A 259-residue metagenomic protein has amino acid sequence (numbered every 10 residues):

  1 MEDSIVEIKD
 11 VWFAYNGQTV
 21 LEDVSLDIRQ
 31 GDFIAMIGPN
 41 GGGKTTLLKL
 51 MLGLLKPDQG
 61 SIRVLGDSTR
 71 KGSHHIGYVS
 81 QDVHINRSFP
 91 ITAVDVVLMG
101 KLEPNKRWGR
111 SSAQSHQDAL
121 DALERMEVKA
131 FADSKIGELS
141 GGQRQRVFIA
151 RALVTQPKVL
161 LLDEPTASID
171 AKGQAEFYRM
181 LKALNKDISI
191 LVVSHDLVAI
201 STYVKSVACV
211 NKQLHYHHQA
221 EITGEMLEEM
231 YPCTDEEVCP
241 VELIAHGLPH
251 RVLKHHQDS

Functional and structural regions predicted by a protein language model:
V6, V20-L21: Conserved structural motif at the start of ABC-family nucleotide-binding domains
L52: Helix-to-loop junction immediately C-terminal to a conserved catalytic motif
G60-H74: Conserved ABC transporter NBD signature motif
L98, A113-F131: Conserved ABC ATPase "signature" region
K135-L139, Q143: Conserved ABC ATPase signature
L160-E164: Catalytic Walker B motif of ABC-type/P-loop ATPase nucleotide-binding domains
I222-S259: ABC ATPase nucleotide-binding domains
